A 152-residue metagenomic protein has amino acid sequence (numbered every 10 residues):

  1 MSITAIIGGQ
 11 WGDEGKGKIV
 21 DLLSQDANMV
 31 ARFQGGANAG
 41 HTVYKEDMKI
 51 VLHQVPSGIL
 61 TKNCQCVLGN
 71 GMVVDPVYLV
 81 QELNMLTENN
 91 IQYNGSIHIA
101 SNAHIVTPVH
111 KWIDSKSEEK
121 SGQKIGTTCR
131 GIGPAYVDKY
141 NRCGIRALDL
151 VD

Functional and structural regions predicted by a protein language model:
M1-D152: Non-transmembrane, aqueous-exposed alpha-helical and coiled segments at domain scale
